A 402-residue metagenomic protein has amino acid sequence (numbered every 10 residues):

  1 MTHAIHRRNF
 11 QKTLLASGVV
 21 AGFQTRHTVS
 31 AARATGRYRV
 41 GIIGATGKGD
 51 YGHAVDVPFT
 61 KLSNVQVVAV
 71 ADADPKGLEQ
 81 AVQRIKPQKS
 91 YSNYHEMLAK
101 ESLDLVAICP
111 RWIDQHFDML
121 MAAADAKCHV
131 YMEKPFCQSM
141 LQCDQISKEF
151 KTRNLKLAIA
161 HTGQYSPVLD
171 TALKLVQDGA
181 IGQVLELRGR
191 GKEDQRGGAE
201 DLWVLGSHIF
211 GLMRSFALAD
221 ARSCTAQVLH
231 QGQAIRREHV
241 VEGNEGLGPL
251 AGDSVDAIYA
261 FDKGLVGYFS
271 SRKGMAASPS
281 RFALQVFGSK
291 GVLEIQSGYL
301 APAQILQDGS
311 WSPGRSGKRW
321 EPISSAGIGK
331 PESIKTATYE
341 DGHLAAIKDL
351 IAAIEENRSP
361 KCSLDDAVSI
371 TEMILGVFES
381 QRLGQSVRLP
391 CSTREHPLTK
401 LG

Functional and structural regions predicted by a protein language model:
M1-I5: N-terminal secretory signal peptides
Q11-A34, L105-A107, D144, K335 (+1 more regions): C-terminal helix-rich "cap/oligomerization" subdomain common to oxidoreductases
L14-I85: N-terminal Rossmann-like dinucleotide-binding module
T46-G52, L155-A158, G163-P249, G384: Predominantly a Rossmann-like dinucleotide-binding segment in NAD(P)-dependent oxidoreductases
Q88-N93: Conserved SAM-binding strand-loop segment of SAM-dependent methyltransferases
L105, R111-W112, H116-Y165, G179: Beta-strand-loop-alpha-helix segment that lines the small-molecule cofactor/substrate pocket of alpha/beta enzymes
S207-D308, G342-P360, I374-V377, S392-G402: Contiguous beta-strand/loop segments that form the cofactor/metal-binding neighborhood of enzyme cores
